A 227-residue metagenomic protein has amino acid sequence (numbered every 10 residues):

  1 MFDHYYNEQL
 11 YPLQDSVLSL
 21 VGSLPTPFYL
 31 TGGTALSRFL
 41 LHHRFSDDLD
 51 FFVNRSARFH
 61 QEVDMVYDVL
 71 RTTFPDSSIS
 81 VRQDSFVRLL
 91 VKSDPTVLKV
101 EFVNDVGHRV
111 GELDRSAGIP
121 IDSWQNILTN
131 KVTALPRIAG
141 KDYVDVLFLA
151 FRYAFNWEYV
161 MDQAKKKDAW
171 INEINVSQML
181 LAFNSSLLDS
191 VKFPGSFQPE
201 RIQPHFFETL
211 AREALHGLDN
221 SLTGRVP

Functional and structural regions predicted by a protein language model:
M1-P227: Compositionally biased terminal segments of proteins
